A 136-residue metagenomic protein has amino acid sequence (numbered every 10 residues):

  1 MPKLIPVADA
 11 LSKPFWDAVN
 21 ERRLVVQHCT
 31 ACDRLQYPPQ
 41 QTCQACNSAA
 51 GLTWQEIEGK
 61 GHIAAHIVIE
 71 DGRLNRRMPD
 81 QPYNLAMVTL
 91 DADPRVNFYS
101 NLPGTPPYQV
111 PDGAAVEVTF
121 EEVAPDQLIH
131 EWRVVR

Functional and structural regions predicted by a protein language model:
M1-L24, Q127, R133-R136: A broadly conserved sequence feature marking short terminus-proximal activation segments in nucleic acid-centric
R23-V26, Q40: Residues immediately within or flanking Cys/His clusters that coordinate Zn2+ in small zinc-binding modules
V26, K60-H66, Y99, A115-E117: Conserved beta-strand residues within beta-sheet cores
T30-D33, N47: Cys/His-coordinated zinc-binding microdomains
Y37, G51-T53: Short functional micro-motifs and their immediate structural scaffolds
Q41-C46, W54-H62: Short cysteine/histidine-rich zinc-coordinating motifs and their immediately flanking basic loops
I63-P103: Glycine-rich active-site loops that engage anionic ligands at enzyme catalytic sites
D93, F98-R136: Well-ordered alpha/beta subsegment
